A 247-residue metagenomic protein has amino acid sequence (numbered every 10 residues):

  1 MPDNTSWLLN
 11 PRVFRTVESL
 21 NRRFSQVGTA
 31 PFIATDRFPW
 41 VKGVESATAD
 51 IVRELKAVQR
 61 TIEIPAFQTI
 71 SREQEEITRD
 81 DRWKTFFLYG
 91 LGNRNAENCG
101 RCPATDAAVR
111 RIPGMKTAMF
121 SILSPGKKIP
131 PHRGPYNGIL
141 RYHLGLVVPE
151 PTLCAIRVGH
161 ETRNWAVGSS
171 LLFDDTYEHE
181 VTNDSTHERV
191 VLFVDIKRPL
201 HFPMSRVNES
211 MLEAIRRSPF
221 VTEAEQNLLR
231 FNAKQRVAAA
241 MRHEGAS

Functional and structural regions predicted by a protein language model:
M1-M119, L123-R133, R189, P203-S247: Fe(II)/2-oxoglutarate oxygenase catalytic core
I122-S124, P135-P151: Short, conserved beta-strand element in jelly-roll/cupin
P125, E161, Y177: A generic "binding-loop/recognition-motif" signal
I129-H132, C154-I156, F173, H179-S185: Short beta-strand His + acidic residue motifs that chelate non-heme Fe in jelly-roll/DSBH and cupin folds
R141-L146, L172, H187-F202: A short hydrophobic beta-strand segment most commonly corresponding to one strand of the jelly-roll/cupin
V147-V167: A short beta-strand-loop-beta hairpin characteristic of the jelly-roll/cupin
N164-E178: Conserved metal-binding segment of the jelly-roll/cupin
